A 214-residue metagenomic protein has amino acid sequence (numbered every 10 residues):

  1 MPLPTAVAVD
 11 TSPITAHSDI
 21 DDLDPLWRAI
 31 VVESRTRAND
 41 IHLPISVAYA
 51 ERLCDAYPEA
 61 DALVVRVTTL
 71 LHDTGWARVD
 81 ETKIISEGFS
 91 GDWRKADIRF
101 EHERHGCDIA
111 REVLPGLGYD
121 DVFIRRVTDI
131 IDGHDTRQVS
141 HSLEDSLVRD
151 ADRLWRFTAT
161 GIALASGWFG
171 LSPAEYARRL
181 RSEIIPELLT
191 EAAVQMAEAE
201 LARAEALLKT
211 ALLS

Functional and structural regions predicted by a protein language model:
P2-A16, V32-A60, L71, E81-T82 (+2 more regions): Divalent metal-dependent phosphate-bond-processing catalytic cores, especially two-metal-ion Mg2+/Mn2+ enzymes that act
D21-I45, E81-D97: Active-site flanking loop/helix segments enriched in acidic
W27-V31, I131, V148: A generic structural signal for nonpolar/aromatic side chains embedded in well-ordered alpha-helices
A38, A62, I98, H102: Conserved acidic
S46-V47, F100-G116: An active-site-proximal "capping" alpha-helix that borders the catalytic cofactor pocket
A62-G91, G106, R126-T136: His-Asp-centered metal-binding catalytic motifs of divalent-metal-dependent phosphohydrolases/nucleases
G106, A110, F123, V127 (+2 more regions): Amphipathic alpha-helical interface surfaces
E112-S140: Internal catalytic-core helix/loop-beta-alpha segment that presents or stabilizes conserved functional determinants
